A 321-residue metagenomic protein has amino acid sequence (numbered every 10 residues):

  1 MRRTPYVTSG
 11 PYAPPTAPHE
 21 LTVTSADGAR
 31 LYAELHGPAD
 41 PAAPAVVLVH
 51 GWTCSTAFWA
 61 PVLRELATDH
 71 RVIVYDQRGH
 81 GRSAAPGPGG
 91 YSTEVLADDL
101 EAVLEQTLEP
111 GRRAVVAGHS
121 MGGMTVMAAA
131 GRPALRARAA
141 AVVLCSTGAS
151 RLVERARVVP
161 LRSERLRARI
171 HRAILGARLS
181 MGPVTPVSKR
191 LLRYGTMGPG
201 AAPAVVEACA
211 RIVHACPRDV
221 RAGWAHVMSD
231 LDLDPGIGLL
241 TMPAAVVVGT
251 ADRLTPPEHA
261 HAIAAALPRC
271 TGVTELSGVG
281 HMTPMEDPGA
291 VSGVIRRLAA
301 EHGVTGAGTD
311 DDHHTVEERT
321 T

Functional and structural regions predicted by a protein language model:
A29-G89, T93, V103: Conserved HGGG/HGGXW glycine-rich cap/lid loop of the alpha/beta-hydrolase fold
E34, I73, G79-M121, G131 (+3 more regions): Active-site loop/oxyanion-hole signature of alpha/beta-hydrolase fold enzymes
G51-C54, S120-M121, G148: Active-site glycine-rich loops that stabilize anionic/oxyanionic intermediates across multiple enzyme folds
G131-L175: Flexible "cap/lid" loop of the alpha/beta hydrolase fold
A177-G238: Conserved alpha/beta-hydrolase catalytic His-Asp/Glu region
L240, V246-V248, D252: Short beta-strand/loop motif that positions the catalytic acidic residue of the alpha/beta-hydrolase fold
R253-H259: Conserved alpha/beta-hydrolase "acid-adjacent" motif
L254, V273-G293: Catalytic histidine-centered segment of alpha/beta-hydrolase-like enzymes
